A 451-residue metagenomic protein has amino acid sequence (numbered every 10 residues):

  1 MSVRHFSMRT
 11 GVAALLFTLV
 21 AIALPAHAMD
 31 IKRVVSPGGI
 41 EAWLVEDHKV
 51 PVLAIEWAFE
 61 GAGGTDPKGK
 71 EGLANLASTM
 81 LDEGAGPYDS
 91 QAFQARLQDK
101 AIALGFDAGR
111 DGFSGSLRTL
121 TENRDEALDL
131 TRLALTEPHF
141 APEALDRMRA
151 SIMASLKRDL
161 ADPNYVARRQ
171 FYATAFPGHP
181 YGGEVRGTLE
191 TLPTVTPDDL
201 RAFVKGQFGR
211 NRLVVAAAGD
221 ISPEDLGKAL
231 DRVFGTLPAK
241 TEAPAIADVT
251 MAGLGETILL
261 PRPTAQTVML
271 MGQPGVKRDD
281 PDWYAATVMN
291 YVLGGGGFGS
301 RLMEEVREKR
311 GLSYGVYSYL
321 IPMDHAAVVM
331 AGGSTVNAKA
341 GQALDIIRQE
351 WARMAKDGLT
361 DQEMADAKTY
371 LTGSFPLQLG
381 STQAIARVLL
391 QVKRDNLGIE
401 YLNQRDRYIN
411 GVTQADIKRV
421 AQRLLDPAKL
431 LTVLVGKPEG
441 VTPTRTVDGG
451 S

Functional and structural regions predicted by a protein language model:
M29-V34, F93, S155, A173-L213 (+3 more regions): Histidine-acidic residue clusters that define the catalytic metal-binding segment of zinc metallopeptidase domains
I31, E56-T121, A161, E184 (+1 more regions): M16/MPP (pitrilysin/insulinase) zinc-metallopeptidase core fold and M16-derived inactive scaffolds
G63, A103-G105, L270-P274, G294-T335 (+1 more regions): A structural supersecondary motif
E83-P87, R118-R149, G296, Y317-Q378 (+1 more regions): M16/insulysin-pitrilysin zinc metalloprotease superfamily fold
A92-F203, M271, A365-Q383, R387: Acidic/histidine-enriched segments that form metal/cofactor-coordinating and catalytic pocket/exosite environments
S151-R169, G253-T267, R307-S313, M323-D324 (+1 more regions): Short acidic/His-enriched helical or mixed secondary-structure segments at domain edges of catalytic enzymes and some
T174, V214-A217, G333, A365-S451: C-terminal regions of mature proteins
P177, Y181, V185, G209-R210 (+2 more regions): An aromatic/glycine/proline-enriched structural segment found at the starts of mature extracellular/organellar domains
